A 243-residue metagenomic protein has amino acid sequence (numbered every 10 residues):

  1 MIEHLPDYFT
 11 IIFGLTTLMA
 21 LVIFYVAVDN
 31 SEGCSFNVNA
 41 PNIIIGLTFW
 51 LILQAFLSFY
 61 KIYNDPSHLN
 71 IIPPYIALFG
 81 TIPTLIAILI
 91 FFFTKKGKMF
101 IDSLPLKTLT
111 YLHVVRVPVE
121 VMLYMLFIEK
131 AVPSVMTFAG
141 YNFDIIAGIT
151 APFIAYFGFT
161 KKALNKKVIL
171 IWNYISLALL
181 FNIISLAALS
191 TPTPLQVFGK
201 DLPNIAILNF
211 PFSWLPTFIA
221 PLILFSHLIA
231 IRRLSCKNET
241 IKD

Functional and structural regions predicted by a protein language model:
M1-A20, H68-T81, P211-P216: Hydrophobic transmembrane alpha-helical segments in integral membrane proteins
I2, K61-I71, K130-V135, L195-K200: Membrane-interface helix termini and inter-helical loops of multi-pass transporters
V26-E32, F56-S67, Y124-V132, A187: Juxtamembrane "helix-exit" motif on the non-cytosolic side of transmembrane helices
D29-N42, P66-L69, K96-L106, F157-I169 (+1 more regions): Membrane-interface helix-boundary motifs at transmembrane edges
I43-Y63, P118: A generic, lipid-embedded transmembrane alpha helix
F92-K162: Membrane-proximal helix-loop-helix units in multi-pass membrane proteins
I169-S185: Hydrophobic alpha-helical membrane-insertion segments
T193-S213: Short, membrane-exposed interhelical loops at transmembrane-helix boundaries
